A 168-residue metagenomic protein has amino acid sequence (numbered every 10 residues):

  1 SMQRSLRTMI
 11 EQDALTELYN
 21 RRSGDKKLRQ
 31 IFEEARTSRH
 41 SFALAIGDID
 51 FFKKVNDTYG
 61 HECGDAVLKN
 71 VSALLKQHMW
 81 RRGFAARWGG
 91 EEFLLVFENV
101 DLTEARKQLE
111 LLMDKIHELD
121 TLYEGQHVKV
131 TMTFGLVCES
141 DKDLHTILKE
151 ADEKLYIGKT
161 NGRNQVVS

Functional and structural regions predicted by a protein language model:
S1-L15, R22-E33, G83-A86, V96: Signal-transducing coiled-coil linker helices
R7-K26, G47-H61, K69: Conserved nucleotide-binding and Mg2+-coordinating catalytic segments in signaling enzymes
K27-Y59, L75, A86: Active-site-proximal structural segments of metal-dependent nucleotidyl cyclase/transferase enzymes
F52, V71, A85-W88, F93 (+1 more regions): Hydrophobic framework residues that shape the active-site pocket of cyclic nucleotide turnover catalytic cores
D57, T103-R106, E110, V137-V167: Catalytic-core segments of nucleotide cyclases and related cyclic-nucleotide turnover enzymes
V67, L94-D114, I147: Short helix/loop segment flanking the catalytic signature motif in cyclic-nucleotide metabolism enzymes
S72-A73, E104-L122, D152: Alpha-helical scaffold within the catalytic cores of cyclic-nucleotide enzymes
R87, I116-M132: Catalytic core regions of nucleotide second-messenger enzymes
